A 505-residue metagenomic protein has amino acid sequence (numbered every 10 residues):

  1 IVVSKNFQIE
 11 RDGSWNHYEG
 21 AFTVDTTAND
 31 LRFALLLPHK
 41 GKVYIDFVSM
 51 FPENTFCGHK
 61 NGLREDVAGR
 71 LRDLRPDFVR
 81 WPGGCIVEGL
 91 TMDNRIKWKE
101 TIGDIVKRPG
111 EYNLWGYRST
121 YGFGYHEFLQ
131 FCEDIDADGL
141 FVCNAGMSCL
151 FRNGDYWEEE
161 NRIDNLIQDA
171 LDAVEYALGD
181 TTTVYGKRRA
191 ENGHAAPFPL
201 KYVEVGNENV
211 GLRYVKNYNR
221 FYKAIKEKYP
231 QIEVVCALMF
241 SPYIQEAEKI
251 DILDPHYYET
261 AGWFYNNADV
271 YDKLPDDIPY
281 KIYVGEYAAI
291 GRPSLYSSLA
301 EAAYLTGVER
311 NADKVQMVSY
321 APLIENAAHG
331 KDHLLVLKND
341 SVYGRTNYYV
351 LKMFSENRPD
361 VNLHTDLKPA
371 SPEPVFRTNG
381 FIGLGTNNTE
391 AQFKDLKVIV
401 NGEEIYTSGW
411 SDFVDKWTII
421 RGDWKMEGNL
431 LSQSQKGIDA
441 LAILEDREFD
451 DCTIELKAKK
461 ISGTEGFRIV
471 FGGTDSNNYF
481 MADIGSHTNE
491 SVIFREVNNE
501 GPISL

Functional and structural regions predicted by a protein language model:
H17-S49, A190-N192, E373-N387: Extracellular beta-strand ligand-recognition surfaces/modules
G20, F33, I45-E53, V79 (+3 more regions): Extracellular beta-strand elements of beta-rich domains used for carbohydrate recognition/degradation or cell-matrix
T23-T26, L36-S119, H126-D138: An acidic-aromatic substrate-binding cleft motif
R75, C132, A173, V203 (+3 more regions): Conserved, mostly hydrophobic/aromatic
V87, G146-L150, Y280-V375: Aromatic/acidic polysaccharide-binding cleft in carbohydrate-active enzymes
V87-Y125, R152-Q168, G179-E204: Aromatic- and acidic-residue-enriched carbohydrate-binding clefts of CAZyme catalytic domains
N165, D169-V315: Active-site neighborhood of glycoside hydrolase catalytic domains
E373-L505: Extracellular glycan-recognition regions
